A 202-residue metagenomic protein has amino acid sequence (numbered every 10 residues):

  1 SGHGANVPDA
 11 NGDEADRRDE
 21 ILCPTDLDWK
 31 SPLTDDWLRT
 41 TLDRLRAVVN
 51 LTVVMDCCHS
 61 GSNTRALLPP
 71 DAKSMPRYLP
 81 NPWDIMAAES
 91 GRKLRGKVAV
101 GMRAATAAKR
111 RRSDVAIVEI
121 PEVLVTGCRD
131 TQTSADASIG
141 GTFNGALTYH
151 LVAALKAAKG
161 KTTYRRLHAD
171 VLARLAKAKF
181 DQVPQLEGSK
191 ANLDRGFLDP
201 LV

Functional and structural regions predicted by a protein language model:
S1-V202: Cysteine endopeptidase catalytic domains of the caspase/legumain-like
